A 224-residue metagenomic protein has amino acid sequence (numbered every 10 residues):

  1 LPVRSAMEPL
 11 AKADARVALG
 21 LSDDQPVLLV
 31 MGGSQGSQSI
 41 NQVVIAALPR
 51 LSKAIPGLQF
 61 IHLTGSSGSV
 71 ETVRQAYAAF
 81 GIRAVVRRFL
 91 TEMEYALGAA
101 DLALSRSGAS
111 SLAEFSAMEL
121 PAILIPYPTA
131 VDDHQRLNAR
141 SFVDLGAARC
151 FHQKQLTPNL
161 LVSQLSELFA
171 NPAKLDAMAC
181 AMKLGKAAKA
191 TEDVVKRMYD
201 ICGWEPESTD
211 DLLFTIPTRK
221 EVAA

Functional and structural regions predicted by a protein language model:
L1, G33, G65, G108-A109 (+1 more regions): Short glycine-/small-residue-rich Rossmann-like dinucleotide-binding loops
L1, I125-P128, F151-Q155: Short beta->alpha connector loops at strand-helix junctions that form conserved, small/polar/Pro-enriched
L1-E8, G33-S37: Short beta-strand->alpha-helix junction loop in the catalytic core of nucleotide-activated group-transfer enzymes
K12-V17, L21-A103, R136-R140, D144 (+2 more regions): Donor-nucleotide binding loops and adjacent catalytic segments primarily of GT-B fold Leloir glycosyltransferases
M93-Q135: A donor-sugar binding/catalytic signature common to diverse glycosyltransferases and related nucleotide-sugar
L156-A170, V195, Y199: Two-component system phosphotransfer/interaction surface
P172-A224: C-terminal amphipathic helix plus adjacent low-complexity, charged tail appended to glycosyltransferase catalytic
